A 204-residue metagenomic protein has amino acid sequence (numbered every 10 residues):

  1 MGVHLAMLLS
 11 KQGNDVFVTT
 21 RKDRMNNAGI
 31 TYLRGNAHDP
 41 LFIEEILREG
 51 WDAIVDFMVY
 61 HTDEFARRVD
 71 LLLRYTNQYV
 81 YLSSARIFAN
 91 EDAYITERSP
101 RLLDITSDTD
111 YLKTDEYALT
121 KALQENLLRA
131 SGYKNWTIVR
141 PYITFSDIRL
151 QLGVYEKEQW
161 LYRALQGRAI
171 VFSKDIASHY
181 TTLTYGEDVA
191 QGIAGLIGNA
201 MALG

Functional and structural regions predicted by a protein language model:
G2-V3: N-terminal Rossmann-fold NAD(P) dinucleotide-binding loop
L9: Aromatic pocket-lining residues of Rossmann-like dinucleotide-binding sites
D15-R21: Conserved glycine-rich Rossmann-like NAD(P)H-binding loop of the short-chain dehydrogenase/reductase
R24-M25, T31-Y81, I87-A89: NAD(P)H-binding glycine-rich loop region in Rossmannoid oxidoreductase-like domains and their noncatalytic homologs
R67-L123, A130-S131, T137: Conserved Rossmann-fold NAD(P)-dependent oxidoreductase catalytic core, especially the SDR/UDP-sugar
E125-L150: Conserved beta-loop-beta element that borders a ligand/cofactor-binding pocket
Y142-Y155, K174-E187: Glycine-rich "substrate-gating" loop/helix at the edge of Rossmann-like oxidoreductase active sites
L161-S173, H179-G204: Alpha-helical substrate-binding/gating segment
